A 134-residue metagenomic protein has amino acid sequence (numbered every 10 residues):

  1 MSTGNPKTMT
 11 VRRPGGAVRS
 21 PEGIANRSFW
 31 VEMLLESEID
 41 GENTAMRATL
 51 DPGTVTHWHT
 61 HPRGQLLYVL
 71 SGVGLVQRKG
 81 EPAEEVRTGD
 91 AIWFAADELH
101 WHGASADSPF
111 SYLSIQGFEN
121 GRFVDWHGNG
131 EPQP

Functional and structural regions predicted by a protein language model:
M1-E42, F123-P134: A short, N-terminal "cap"/entry segment at the start of jelly-roll beta-barrel domains of the cupin/DSBH fold
M46-H61, A96: Conserved short histidine dyad/triad with adjacent acidic residue
T56-W58, V76-Q77, L99-A106: Short beta-strand His + acidic residue motifs that chelate non-heme Fe in jelly-roll/DSBH and cupin folds
R63-G74, K79: Glycine- and acidic-residue-biased ligand/ion/polar-headgroup-sensing regions
L66, W93, D107-W126: A short hydrophobic beta-strand segment most commonly corresponding to one strand of the jelly-roll/cupin
G80-D97: Short acidic-glycine-tyrosine-enriched beta hairpin
